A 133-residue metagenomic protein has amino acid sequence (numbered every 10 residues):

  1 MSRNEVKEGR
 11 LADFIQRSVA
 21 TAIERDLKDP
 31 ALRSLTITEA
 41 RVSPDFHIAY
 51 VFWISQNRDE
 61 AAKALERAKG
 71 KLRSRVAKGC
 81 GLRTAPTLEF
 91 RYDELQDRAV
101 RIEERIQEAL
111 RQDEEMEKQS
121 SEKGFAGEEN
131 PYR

Functional and structural regions predicted by a protein language model:
M1-I48, I54-R133: Charge-rich, low-complexity N-terminal segments
